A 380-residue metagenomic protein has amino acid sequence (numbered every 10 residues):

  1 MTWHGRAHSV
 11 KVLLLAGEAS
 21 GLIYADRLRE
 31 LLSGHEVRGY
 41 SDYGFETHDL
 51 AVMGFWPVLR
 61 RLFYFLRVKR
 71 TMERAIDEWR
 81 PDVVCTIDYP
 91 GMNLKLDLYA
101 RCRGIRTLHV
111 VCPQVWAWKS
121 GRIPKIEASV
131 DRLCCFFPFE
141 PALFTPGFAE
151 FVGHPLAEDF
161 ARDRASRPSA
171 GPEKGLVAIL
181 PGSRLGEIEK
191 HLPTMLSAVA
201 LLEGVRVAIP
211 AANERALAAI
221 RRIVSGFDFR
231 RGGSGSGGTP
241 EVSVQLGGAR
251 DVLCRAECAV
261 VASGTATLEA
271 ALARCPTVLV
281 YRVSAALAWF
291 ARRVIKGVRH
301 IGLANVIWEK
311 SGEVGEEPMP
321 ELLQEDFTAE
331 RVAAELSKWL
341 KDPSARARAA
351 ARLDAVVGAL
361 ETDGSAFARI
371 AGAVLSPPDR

Functional and structural regions predicted by a protein language model:
M1-R380: Nucleotide-activated sugar donor-binding and catalytic core shared by glycosyltransferases and related lipid-linked
